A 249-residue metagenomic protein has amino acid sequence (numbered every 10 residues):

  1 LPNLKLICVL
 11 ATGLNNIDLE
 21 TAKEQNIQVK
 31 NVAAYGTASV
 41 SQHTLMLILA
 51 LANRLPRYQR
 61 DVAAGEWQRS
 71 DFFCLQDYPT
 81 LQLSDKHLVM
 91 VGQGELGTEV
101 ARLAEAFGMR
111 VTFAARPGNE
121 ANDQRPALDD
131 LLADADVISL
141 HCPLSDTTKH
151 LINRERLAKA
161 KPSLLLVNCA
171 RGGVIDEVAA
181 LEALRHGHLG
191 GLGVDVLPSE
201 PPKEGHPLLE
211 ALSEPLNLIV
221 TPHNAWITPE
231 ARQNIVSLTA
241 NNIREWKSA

Functional and structural regions predicted by a protein language model:
L1-K30, A133, N153-E155: An N-terminal-biased, well-structured beta-alpha scaffold segment characteristic of Rossmann-like dinucleotide-binding
L10-A11, N26-A38, A115, A170: Short beta->alpha connector loops at strand-helix junctions that form conserved, small/polar/Pro-enriched
T12, D136, H141-L144, A170-R171 (+1 more regions): Short glycine-/small-residue-rich Rossmann-like dinucleotide-binding loops
I27, D123, N217-I219: Short, conserved active-site loop motifs that form the nucleotide-linked donor/cofactor pocket
A33-H87: Phosphate-binding beta-alpha-beta segment of Rossmann-like dinucleotide-binding domains, i.e., the NAD(P)
C74-P162: Rossmann-like dinucleotide/phosphate-binding beta-alpha-beta segment
S163, C169-A249: Rossmann-like dinucleotide-binding domain for NAD(H)/NADP(H)
